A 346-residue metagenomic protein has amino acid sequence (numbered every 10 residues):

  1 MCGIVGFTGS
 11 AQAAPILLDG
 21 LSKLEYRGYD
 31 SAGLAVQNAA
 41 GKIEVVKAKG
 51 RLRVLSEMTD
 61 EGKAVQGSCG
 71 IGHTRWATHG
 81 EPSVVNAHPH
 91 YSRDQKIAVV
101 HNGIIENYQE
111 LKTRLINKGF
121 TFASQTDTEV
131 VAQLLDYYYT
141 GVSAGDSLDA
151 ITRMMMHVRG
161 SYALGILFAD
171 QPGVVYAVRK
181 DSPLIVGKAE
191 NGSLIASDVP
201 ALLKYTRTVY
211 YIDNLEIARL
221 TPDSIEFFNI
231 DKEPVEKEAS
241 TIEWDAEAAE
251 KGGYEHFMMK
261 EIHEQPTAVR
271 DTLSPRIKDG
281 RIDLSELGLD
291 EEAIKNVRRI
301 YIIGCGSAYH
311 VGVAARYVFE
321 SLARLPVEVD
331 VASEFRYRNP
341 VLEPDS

Functional and structural regions predicted by a protein language model:
M1-H256, E264-Y301, Y337: Conserved short alpha-helical segments that host acidic/polar catalytic motifs at enzyme active sites
K295-S346: Glycine-rich phosphate-binding loops that contact phosphosugars or nucleotide phosphates
